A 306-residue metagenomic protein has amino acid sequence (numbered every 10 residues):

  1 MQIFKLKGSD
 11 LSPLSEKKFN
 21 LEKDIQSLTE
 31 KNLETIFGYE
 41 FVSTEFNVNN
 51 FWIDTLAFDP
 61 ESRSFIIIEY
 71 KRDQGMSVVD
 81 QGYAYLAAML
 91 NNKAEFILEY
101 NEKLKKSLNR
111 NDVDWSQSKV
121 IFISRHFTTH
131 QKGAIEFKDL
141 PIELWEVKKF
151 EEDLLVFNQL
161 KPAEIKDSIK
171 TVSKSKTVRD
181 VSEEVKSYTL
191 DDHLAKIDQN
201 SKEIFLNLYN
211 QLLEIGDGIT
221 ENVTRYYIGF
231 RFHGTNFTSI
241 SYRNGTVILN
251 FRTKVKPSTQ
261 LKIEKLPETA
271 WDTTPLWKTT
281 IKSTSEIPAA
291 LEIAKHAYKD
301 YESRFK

Functional and structural regions predicted by a protein language model:
M1-G216, T220-T246, N250-P257, L261-L266 (+1 more regions): Charged, terminal alpha-helix-loop-beta segments that serve as non-catalytic nucleic-acid engagement and/or assembly
L276: Short hydrophobic/aromatic beta-strand or adjacent loop that forms the aromatic wall/cage of a ligand/substrate-binding
T279: Basic nucleic-acid-binding interfaces
